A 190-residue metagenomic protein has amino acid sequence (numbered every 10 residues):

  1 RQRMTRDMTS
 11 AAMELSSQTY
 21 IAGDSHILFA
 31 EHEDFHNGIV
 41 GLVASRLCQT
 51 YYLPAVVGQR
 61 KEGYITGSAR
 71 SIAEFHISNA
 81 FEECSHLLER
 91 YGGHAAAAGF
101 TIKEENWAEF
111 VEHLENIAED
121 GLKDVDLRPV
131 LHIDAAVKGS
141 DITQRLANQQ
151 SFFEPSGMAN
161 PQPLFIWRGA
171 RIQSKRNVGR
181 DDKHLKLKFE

Functional and structural regions predicted by a protein language model:
R1-L15, I27, Q49, A69-E190: Acidic, two-metal ion nucleic-acid-processing modules in DNA metabolism proteins
R3, D7, A30-D34, A44-V56 (+1 more regions): Non-catalytic terminal/interface segments that mediate subunit docking, oligomerization, and allosteric communication
T19-A44: Flexible, glycine/threonine-enriched loop-and-boundary segments that flank and lead into catalytic domains of large
Y20, Y51-Y52, Y64, Y91: Sequence-level detector for tyrosine residue identity
N37-V43, T66, Y91-G92, A98: Short glycine-rich loop/turn motifs that provide flexible caps or phosphate-binding loops at active sites
V56-S71: Short glycine-cluster motifs
